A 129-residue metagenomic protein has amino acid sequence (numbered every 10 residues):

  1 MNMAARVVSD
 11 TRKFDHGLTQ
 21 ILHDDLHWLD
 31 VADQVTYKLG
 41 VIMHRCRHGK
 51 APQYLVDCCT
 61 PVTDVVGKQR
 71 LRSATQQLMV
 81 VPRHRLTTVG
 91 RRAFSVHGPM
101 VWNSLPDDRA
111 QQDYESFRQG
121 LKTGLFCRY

Functional and structural regions predicted by a protein language model:
M1-Y129: Hydrophobic/basic alpha-helical segments
